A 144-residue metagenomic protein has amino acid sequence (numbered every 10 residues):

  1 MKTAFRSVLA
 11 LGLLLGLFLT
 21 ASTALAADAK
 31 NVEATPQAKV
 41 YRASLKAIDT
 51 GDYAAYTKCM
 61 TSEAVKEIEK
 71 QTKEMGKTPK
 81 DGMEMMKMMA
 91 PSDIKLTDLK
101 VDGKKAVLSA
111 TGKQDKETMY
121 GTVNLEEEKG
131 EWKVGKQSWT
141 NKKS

Functional and structural regions predicted by a protein language model:
M1-G12: Bacterial N-terminal signal peptides that target proteins for export
G12, A21-T50: Short, low-complexity N-terminal intrinsically disordered segments enriched in polar/charged residues
A27-E33, K39, E74-Y120, W139-S144: Surface-exposed, charged secondary-structure patches
G51-E67: Short, well-ordered alpha-helical segments enriched in acidic and aromatic residues
I68-T72: Short, charge-rich amphipathic alpha-helical segments embedded in non-transmembrane helical bundles/solenoids
G121-E126: Hydrophobic/aromatic beta-strand elements that line small-molecule binding cavities or substrate pockets in beta-rich
